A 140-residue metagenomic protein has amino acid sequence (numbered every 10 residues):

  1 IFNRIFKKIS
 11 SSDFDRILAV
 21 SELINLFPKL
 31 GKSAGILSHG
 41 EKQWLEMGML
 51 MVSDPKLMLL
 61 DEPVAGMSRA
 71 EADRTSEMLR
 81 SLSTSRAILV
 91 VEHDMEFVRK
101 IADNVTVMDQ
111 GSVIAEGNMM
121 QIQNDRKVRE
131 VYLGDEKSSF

Functional and structural regions predicted by a protein language model:
I1-K32, E77: Conserved ABC ATPase "signature" region
S33-L37: Conserved ABC ATPase signature
M58-E62: Catalytic Walker B motif of ABC-type/P-loop ATPase nucleotide-binding domains
A72-T84: Helical segment within the ABC ATPase nucleotide-binding domain
V98-K100: A short, surface-exposed alpha-helical micro-motif characterized by mixed small hydrophobic and charged/polar residues
E116-G117: ABC ATPase "signature
